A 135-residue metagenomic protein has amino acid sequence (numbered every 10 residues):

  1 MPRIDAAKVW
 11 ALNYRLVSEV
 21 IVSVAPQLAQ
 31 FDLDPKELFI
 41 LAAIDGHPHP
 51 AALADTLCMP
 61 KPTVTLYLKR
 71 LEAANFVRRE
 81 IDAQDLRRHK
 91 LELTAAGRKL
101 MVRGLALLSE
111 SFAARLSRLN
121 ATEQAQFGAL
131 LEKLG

Functional and structural regions predicted by a protein language model:
M1, P60-K61, L66-A74: Long, contiguous secondary-structure blocks with strong helical propensity
M1-F31, L93, T122, K133: N-terminal leader segment of winged-helix/HTH proteins
A11, F39, A125: Active-site phosphate/pyrophosphate-handling residues
I21, K69-A129: Charged, amphipathic alpha-helical coiled-coil/dimerization segments
V22-T63: N-terminal helix-turn-helix DNA-binding core of bacterial DNA-binding proteins
L28, P35, T56, V64-L68 (+3 more regions): Residue-level detection of beta-strand scaffold positions
A42-G46, L105, E132: Short, locally clustered residues in the helix-turn-helix/winged-helix DNA-binding domain
